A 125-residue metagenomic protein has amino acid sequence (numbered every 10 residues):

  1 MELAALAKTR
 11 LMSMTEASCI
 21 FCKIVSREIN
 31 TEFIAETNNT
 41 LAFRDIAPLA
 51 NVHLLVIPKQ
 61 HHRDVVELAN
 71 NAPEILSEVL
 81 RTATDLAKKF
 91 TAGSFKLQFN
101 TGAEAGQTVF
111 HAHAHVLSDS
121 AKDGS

Functional and structural regions predicted by a protein language model:
E2-S125: HIT superfamily nucleotide-processing domains
